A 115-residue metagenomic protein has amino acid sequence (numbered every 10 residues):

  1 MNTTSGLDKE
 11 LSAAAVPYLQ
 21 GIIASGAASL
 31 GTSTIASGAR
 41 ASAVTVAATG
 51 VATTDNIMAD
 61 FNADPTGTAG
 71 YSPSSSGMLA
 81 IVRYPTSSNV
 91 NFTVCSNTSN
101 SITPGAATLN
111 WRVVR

Functional and structural regions predicted by a protein language model:
N2-V51, N91, C95-R115: Extracellular receptor-binding modules and their adjoining Ser/Thr/Gly/Asp/Asn-rich linkers
G50-T54, N62-T68, N97-S99: Acidic glycine-/aspartate-rich tracts in secreted/extracellular proteins
D55-D60, G105-A106: Short, hydrophobic/aromatic beta-strand segments
D60-S87: Surface patches in mature domains of proteins
